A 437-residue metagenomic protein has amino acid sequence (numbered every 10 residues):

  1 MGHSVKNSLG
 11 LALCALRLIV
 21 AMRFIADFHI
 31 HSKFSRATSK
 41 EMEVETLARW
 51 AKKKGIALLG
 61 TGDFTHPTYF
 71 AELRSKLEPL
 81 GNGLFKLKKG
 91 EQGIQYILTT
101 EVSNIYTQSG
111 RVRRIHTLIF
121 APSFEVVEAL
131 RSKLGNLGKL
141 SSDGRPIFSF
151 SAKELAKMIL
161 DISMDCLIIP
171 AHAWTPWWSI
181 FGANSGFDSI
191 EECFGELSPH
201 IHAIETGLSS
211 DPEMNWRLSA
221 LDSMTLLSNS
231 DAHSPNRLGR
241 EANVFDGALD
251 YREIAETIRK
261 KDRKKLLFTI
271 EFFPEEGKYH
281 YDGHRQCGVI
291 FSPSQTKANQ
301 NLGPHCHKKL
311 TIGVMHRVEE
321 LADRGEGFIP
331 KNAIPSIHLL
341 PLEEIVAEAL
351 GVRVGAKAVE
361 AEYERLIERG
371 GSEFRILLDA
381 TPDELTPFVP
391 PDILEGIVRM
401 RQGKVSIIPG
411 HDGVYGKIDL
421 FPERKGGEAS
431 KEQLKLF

Functional and structural regions predicted by a protein language model:
G2, L9-A12, L16: Short polybasic linear motifs
L18-N104, S109-V112, V405-S406, I418 (+1 more regions): An N-terminally biased module of ancient metal coordination in phosphate/nucleic-acid-related enzymes
R23, A71-H202: Extended substrate/RNA-proximal surfaces in nucleic-acid metabolism proteins
H29, D63, I119, I168 (+4 more regions): Divalent metal-coordination and catalytic microenvironments
R36-S39, F70-R74, W178-S185, W216 (+2 more regions): Histidine/acidic-residue-rich catalytic or RNA/ligand-binding cores of hydrolases and nuclease-related proteins
S223-G239: Short acidic/histidine-rich active-site segments
F268-P330: Cys/His-rich short segments
V346, G351-F437: Low-complexity, acidic/Ser/Thr- and charged residue-rich accessory regions of DNA metabolism proteins
